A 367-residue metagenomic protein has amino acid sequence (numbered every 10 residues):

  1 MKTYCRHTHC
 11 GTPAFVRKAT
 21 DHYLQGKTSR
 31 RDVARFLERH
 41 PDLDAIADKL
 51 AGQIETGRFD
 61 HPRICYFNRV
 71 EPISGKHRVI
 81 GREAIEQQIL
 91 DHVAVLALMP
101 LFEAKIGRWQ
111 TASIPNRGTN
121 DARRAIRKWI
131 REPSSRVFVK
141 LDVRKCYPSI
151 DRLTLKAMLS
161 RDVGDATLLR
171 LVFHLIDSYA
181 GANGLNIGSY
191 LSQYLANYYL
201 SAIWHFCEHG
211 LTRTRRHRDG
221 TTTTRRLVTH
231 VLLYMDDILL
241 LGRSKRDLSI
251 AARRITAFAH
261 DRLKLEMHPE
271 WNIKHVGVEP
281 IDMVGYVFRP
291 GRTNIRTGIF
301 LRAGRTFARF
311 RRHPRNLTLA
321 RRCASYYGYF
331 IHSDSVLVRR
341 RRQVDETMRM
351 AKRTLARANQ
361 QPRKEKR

Functional and structural regions predicted by a protein language model:
M1-K49, K364-R367: Non-catalytic, polymerase-adjacent accessory regions of viral genome-replication enzymes
T3-R6, D91-D151: Active-site-proximal segment of RNA-dependent polymerases
T28-A34, P62-I89, I106-R117, I176-Y198 (+1 more regions): Short, conserved non-catalytic motifs in the polymerase core
R31, A94, I126, S192 (+1 more regions): A residue-level signal for conserved active-site and pocket-lining positions in enzyme catalytic cores
D42-G75: Active-site-flanking structural segment that lines cofactor/substrate pockets
Q53-I54, K128-M235, L239-R254, H275-P280 (+1 more regions): Conserved polymerase palm-domain catalytic core
P62-I64, L232-D236, E270: Short Gly/Ser/Thr- and Asp/Glu-enriched loop/turn motifs at secondary-structure junctions
E83, Q88, H92, H205 (+4 more regions): Right-hand nucleic-acid polymerase module
